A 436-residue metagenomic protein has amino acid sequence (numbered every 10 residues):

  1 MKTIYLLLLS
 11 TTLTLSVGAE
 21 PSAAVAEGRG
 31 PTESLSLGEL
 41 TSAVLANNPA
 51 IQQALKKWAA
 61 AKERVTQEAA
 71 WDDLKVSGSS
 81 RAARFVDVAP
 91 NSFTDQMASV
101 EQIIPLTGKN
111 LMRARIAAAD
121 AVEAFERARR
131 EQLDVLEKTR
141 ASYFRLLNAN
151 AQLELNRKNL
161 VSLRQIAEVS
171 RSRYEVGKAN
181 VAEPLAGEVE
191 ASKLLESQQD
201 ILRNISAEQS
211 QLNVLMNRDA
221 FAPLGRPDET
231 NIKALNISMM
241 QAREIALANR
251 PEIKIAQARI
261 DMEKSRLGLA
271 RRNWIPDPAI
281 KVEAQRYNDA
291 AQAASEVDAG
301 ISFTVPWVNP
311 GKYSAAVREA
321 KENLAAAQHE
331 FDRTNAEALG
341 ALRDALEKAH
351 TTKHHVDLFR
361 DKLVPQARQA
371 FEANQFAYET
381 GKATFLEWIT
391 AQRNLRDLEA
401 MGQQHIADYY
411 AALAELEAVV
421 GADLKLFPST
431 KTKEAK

Functional and structural regions predicted by a protein language model:
T3, A128-L247, A345-K348, T352 (+3 more regions): Periplasmic alpha-helical coiled-coil/stalk elements that build and connect Gram-negative outer-membrane
Y5-S16: Bacterial N-terminal signal peptides
L6-L7, S22-R29, M401-K436: Acidic, low-complexity, intrinsically disordered peripheral segments
G18-S80, I103-P105, M112, A220 (+6 more regions): Bacterial Sec-pathway N-terminal export signals of envelope proteins
S34-G38, L74-E131, K254-R266, R271-T334 (+1 more regions): Small/polar-residue-enriched beta-strand and adjacent coil segments characteristic of outer-membrane beta-barrel
V44, V100, L146, L212 (+4 more regions): Hydrophobic/aromatic residues within transmembrane alpha-helices of membrane transport systems, especially the TMDs
Q53-E68, E131, V135-N156, Q165-A167 (+5 more regions): Amphipathic alpha-helical coiled-coil segments
I201, P251, H405: Metallo-beta-lactamase
